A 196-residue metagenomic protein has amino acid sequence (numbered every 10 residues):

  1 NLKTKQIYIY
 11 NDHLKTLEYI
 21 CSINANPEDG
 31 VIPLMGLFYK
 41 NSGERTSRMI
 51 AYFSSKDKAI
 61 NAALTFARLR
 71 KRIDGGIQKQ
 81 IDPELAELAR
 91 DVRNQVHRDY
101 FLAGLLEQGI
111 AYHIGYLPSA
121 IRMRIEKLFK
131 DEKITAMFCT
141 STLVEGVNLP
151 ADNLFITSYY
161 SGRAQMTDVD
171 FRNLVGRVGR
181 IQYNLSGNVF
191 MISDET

Functional and structural regions predicted by a protein language model:
T4-I9: Non-catalytic protein-protein interaction scaffold segments in large eukaryotic complex-forming proteins
L14-K15, S22-F138, G162-V169: Conserved C-terminal RecA-like helicase domain
S55-A59, P118, L143-E145, Y160-G162 (+2 more regions): Conserved nucleotide-binding/hydrolysis micro-motifs of P-loop NTPases
H113, C139-T140, T157, I192: Generic beta-strand/beta-sheet core signal
R122-M123, M137-D152, G176-L185: SF2 helicase motor core recognition
D131, N153, T157-S158: Long, internal scaffold/assembly segments composed of regular secondary structure
L149, Y160-T196: Conserved segment of the helicase C-terminal RecA-like domain
